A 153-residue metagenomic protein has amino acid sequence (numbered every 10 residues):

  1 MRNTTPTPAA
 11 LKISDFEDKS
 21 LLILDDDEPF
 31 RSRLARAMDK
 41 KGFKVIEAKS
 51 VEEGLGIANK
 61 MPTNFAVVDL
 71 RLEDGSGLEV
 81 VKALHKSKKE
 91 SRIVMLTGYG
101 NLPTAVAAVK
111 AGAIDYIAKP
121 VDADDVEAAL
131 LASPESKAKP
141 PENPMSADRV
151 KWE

Functional and structural regions predicted by a protein language model:
R31, E73, T97, N101: The feature encodes the CheY-like receiver
G42-K49, I57: Short hydrophobic/Thr-rich beta-strand motif most characteristic of the beta2 strand and flanking loop of CheY-like
S50, S76-E79, T97: Acidic catalytic/metal-coordinating carboxylates
G56, R71, L78-E90, A107: Short amphipathic alpha-helix used as the core "switch/output" element in two-component signaling
M61-V67, L72, V94: Active-site beta3 strand of CheY-like receiver
N101-P103, I117, V121-L130: C-terminal output helix
E142-E153: AAA+ ATPase active-site-proximal loops
